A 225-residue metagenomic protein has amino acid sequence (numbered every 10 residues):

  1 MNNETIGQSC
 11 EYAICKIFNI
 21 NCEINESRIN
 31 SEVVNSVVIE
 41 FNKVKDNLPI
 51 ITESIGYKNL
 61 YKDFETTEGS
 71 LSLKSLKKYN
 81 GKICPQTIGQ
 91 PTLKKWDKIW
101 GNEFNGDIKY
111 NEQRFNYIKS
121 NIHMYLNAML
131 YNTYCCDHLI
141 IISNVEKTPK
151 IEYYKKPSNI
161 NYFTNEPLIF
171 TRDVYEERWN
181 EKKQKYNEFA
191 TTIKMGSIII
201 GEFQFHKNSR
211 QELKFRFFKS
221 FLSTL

Functional and structural regions predicted by a protein language model:
M1-T66, L73-L225: Nucleic-acid endonuclease domains
